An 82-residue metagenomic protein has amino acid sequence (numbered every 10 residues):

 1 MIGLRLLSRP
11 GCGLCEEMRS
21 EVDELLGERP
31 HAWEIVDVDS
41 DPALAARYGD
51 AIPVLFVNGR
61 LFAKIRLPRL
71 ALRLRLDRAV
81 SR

Functional and structural regions predicted by a protein language model:
M1-L25: Local sequence-structure signature of Cys/Sec-based thiol-disulfide redox active-site neighborhoods
L26-P30: Short helix-capping segments at alpha-helix termini
H31-P42: Thiol-based oxidoreductase modules, predominantly thioredoxin-like and allied folds used for disulfide exchange
A45-R47: Short glycine-biased active-site loop of nucleotidyltransferases that positions the nucleotide triphosphate and helps
G49-L55: Structural micro-motif
V57-R82: Non-catalytic, surface beta->alpha helical segment in thiol-disulfide oxidoreductase systems
